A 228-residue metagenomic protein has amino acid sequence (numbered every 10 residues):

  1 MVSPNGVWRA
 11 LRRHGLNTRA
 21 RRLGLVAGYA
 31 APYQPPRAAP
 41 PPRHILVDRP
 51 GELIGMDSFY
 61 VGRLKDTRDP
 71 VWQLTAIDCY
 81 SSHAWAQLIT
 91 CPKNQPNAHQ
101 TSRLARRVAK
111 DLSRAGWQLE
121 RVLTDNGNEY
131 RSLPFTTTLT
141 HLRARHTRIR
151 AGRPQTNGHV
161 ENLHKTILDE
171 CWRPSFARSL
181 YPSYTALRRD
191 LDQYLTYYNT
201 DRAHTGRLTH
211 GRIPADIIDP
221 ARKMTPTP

Functional and structural regions predicted by a protein language model:
M1-E52, T136-T137, A151-P154, G211-R222: Basic, flexible linker segments flanking DNA-binding modules in nucleic acid-interacting mobile-element proteins
V7, D57, S82, V122-D125 (+3 more regions): Short, conserved catalytic/metal-binding motifs centered on acidic residues
A38, R43, Q118, T140-A144 (+1 more regions): C-terminal domain-tail junction helix/linker
G51-W85: An active-site-proximal beta-strand-loop segment
D69, Q87-A115: Active-site beta-loop-alpha junctions of metal-dependent nucleic acid enzymes, especially the RNase H-like/DDE
H83-Q87, R148-I149, R173-S175: Short small-residue beta-strand/loop micro-motif enriched in glycine and branched aliphatics
R114-R131, L208-R212: Acidic/histidine-rich, metal-coordinating catalytic segments
R121-N126, T140-H159, F176-Y181: RNase H-like polynucleotidyl transferase catalytic core
